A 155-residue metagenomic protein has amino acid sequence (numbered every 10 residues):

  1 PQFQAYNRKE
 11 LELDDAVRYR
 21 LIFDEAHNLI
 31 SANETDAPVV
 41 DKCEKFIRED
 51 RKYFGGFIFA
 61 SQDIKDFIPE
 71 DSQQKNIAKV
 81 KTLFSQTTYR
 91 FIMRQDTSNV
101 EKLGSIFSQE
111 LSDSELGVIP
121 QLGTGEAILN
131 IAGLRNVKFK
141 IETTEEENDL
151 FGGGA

Functional and structural regions predicted by a protein language model:
P1-G117: Conserved P-loop NTPase motor cores
G117-A155: Conserved P-loop NTPase motor module
